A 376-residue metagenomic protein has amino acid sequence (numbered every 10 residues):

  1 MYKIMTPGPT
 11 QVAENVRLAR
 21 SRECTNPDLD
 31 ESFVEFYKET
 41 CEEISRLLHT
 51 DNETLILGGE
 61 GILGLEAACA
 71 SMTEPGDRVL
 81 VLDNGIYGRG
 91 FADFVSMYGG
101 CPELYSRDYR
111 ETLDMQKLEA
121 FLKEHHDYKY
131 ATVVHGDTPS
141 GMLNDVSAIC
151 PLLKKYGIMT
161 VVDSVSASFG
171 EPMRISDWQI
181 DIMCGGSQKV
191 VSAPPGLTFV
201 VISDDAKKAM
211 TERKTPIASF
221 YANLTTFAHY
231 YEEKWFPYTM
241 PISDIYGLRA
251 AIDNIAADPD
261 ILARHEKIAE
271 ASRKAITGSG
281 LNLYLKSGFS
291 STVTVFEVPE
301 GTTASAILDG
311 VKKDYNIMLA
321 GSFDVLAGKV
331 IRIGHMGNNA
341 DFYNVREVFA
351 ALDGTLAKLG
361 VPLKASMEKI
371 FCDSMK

Functional and structural regions predicted by a protein language model:
Y2-G58, I62: A glycine-/small-polar-enriched, mobile loop at the entrance of the PLP active site in fold-type I
Q11-V12, Q188-K274: Active-site C-terminal subdomain of aminotransferase-like
E39-L47, I252-Y284, G310: Conserved PLP-dependent catalytic core of the aminotransferase class-I/II
D51-L80, G88-A92: Conserved beta-loop-alpha segment that forms the PLP phosphate-binding cup at the N-terminus of a helix
L113-V165, F169, I182: Active-site phosphate-binding strand-loop segment of PLP-dependent enzymes
S176-Q188: Conserved active-site segment immediately N-terminal to the catalytic lysine that forms the internal aldimine
N282-D314: Conserved PLP-binding catalytic core of the aspartate aminotransferase-like
K329-K376: PLP-dependent enzyme catalytic core of the Aspartate aminotransferase-like
